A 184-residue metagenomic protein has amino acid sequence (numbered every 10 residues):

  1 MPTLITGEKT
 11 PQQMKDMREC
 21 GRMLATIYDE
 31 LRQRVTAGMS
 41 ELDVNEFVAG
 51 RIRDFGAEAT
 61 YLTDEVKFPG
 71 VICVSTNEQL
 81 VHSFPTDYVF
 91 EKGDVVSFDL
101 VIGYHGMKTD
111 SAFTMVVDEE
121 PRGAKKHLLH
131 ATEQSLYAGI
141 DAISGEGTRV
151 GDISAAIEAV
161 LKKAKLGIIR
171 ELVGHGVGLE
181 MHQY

Functional and structural regions predicted by a protein language model:
M1-Y184: Active-site neighborhoods and metal-handling regions in enzymes and metal-associated proteins
